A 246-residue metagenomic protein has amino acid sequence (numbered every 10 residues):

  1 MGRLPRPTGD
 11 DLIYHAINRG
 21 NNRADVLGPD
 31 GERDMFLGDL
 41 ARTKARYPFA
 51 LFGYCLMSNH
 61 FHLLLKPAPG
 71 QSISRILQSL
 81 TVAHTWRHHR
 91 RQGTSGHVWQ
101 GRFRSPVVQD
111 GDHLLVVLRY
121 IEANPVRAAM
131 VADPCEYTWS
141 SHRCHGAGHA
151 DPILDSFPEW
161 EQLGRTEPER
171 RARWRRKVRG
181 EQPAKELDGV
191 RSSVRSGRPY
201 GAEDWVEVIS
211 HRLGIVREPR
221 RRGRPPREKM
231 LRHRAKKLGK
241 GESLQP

Functional and structural regions predicted by a protein language model:
M1-M57, K66-P246: Short Pro-Cys-Gly-centered "Cys-loop" motif that presents a nucleophilic cysteine in a tight turn
